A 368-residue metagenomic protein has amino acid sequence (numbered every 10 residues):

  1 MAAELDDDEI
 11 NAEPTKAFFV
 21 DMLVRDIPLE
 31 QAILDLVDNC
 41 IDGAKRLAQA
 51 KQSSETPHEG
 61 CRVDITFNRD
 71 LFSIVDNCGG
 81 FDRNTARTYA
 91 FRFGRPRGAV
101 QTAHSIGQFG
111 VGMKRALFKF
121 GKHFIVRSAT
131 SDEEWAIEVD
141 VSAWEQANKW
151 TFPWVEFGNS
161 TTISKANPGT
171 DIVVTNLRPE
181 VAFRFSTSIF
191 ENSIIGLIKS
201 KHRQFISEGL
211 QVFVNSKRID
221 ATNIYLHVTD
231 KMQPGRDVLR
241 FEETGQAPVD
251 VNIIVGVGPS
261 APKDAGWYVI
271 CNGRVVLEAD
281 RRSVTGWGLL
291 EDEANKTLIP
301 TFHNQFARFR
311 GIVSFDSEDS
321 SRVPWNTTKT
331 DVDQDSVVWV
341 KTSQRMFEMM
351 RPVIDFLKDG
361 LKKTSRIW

Functional and structural regions predicted by a protein language model:
M1, N223, M232-W368: Charged regulatory segments coupled to nucleotide-binding catalytic modules in large multidomain enzymes
M1-G60, N84-R87: Bergerat-fold GHKL ATPase/HATPase_c domain
P14-D26, T102, V173-S188, I254 (+1 more regions): Short hinge/gating elements
P28-A32, A86, S186-I194, H202 (+2 more regions): Short amphipathic alpha-helical segments
I41-Q101: Conserved beta-strand-loop-beta-strand hairpin that lines the nucleotide-binding pocket of ATP/GTP-utilizing enzymes
V100-S216: GHKL-type ATPase core
R203-T244: Accessory nucleic acid-recognition modules appended to NTPase machines
